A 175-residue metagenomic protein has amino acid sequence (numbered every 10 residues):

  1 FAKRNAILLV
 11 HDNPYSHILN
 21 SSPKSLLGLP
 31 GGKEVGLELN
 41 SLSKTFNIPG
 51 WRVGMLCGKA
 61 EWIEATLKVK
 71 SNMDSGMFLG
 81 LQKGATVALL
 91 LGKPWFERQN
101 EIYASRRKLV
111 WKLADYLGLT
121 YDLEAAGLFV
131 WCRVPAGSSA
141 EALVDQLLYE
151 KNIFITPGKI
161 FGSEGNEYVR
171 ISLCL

Functional and structural regions predicted by a protein language model:
F1-L175: PLP-dependent class I/II
